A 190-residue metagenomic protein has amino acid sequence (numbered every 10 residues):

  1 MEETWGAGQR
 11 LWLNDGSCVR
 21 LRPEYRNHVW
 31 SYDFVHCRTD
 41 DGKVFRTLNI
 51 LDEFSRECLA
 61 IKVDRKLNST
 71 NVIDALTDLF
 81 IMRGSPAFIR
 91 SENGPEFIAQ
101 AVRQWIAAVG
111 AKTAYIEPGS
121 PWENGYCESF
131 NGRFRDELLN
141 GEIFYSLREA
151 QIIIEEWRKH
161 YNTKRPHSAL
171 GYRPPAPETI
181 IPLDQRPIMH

Functional and structural regions predicted by a protein language model:
M1-V29, P95, S120, P174-Q185: Basic, flexible linker segments flanking DNA-binding modules in nucleic acid-interacting mobile-element proteins
W5-L11, F88-N93, A108-Y126, E142-L147: RNase H-like polynucleotidyl transferase catalytic core
V29-L59, R65: An active-site-proximal beta-strand-loop segment
D33, I50, R56, A75-L76 (+8 more regions): Mobile genetic element proteins and their domesticated derivatives, centered on retroelements and DNA transposons
K43, I61-R83, F88, P95-I98: Active-site beta-loop-alpha junctions of metal-dependent nucleic acid enzymes, especially the RNase H-like/DDE
E53, D64, G94, P118-G119: Structured loop/turn residues at secondary-structure junctions
A107-V109, G132-H190: C-terminal domain-tail junction helix/linker
